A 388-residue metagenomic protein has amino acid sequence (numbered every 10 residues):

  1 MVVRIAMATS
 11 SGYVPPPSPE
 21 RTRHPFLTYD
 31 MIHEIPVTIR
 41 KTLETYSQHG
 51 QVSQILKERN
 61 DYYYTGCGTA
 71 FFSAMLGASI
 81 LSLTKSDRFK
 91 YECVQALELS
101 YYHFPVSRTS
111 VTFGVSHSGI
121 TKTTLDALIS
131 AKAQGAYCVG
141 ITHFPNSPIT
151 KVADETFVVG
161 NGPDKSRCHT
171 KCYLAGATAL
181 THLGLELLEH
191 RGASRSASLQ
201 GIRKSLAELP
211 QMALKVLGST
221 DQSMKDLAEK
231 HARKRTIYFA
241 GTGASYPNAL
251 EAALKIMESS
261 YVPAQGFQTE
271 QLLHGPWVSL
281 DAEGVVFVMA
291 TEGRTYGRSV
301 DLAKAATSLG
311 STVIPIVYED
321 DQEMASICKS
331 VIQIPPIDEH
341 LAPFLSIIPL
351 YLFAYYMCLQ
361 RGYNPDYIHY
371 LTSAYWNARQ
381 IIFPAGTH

Functional and structural regions predicted by a protein language model:
R4-T28: Membrane-proximal helical "anchor" segments flanking the first transmembrane region of inner-membrane enzymes
R23-Y63, E155-V285, R361-H388: Active-site phosphate/pyrophosphate-binding segments
M31, R294, R298, I337-L345: Short amphipathic alpha-helical interaction segments
Q48-H49, I55-E208, T242, V285 (+2 more regions): Glycine-rich phosphate-binding loops that contact phosphosugars or nucleotide phosphates
P247-E251, A264-F267, H274-P276, Y296-V300 (+3 more regions): Extended hydrophobic-aromatic, low-complexity segments
Q333, I337-L359, Y363: Internal helix-turn-beta structural module
